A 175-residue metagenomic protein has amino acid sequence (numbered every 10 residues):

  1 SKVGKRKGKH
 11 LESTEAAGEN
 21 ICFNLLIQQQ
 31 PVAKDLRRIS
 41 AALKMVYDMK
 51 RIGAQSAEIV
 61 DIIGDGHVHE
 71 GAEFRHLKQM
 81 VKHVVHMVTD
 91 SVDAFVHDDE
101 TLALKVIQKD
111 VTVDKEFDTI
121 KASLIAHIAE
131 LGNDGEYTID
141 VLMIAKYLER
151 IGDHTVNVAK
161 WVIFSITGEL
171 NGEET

Functional and structural regions predicted by a protein language model:
S1-T175: Cytosolic, long alpha-helical scaffolding segments
